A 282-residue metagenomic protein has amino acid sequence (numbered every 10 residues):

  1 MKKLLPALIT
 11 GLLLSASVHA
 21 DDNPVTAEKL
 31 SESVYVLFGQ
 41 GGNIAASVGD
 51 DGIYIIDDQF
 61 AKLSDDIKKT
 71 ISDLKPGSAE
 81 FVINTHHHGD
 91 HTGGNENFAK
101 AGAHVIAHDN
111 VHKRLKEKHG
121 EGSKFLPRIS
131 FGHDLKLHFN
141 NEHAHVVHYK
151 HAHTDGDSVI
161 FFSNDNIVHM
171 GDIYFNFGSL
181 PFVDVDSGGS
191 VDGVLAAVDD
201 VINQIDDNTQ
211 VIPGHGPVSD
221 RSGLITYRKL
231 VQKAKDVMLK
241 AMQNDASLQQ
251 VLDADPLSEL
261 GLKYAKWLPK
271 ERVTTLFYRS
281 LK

Functional and structural regions predicted by a protein language model:
M1-L4: Positively charged n-region of N-terminal signal peptides that target proteins for export
P6-S15: Bacterial N-terminal signal peptides
L12, N203-N208, V218-K282: Accessory terminal helices/loops
A16-A20: Sec/Tat signal peptide C-region and signal peptidase I cleavage site
D21-P24, K29, V111-D155, S163-N164 (+1 more regions): Metallo-beta-lactamase
V25-K69, I160-F161, I167-M170: Conserved beta-strand hairpin/beta-sheet module of binuclear metal-dependent hydrolase folds, prominently
D50-G52, K62-I106: Active-site metal-binding motif and surrounding structural segment of the metallo-beta-lactamase
G52-I53, F60-K62, K136, H143 (+3 more regions): Metallo-beta-lactamase
